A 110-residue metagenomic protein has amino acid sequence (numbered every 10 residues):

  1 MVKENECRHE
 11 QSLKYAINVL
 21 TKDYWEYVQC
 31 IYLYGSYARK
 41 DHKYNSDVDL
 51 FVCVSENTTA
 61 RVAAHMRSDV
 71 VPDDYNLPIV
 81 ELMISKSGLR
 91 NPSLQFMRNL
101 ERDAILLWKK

Functional and structural regions predicted by a protein language model:
M1-Y27, Y32, R39-Y44, V54-K110: Catalytic core of pol beta-like nucleotidyltransferases
